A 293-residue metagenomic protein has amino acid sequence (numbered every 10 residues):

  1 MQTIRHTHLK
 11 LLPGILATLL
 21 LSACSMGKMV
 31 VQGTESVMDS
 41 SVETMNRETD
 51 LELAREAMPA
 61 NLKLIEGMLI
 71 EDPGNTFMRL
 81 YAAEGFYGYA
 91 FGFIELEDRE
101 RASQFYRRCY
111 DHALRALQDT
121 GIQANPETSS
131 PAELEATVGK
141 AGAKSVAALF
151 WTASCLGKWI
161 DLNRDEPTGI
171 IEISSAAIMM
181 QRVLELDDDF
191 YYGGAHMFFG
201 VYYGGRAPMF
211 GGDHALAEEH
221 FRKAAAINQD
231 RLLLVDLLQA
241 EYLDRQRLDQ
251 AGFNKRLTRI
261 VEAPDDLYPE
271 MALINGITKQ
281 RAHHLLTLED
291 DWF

Functional and structural regions predicted by a protein language model:
Q2-P13: Bacterial N-terminal signal peptides that target proteins for export
A17-T18: Residue-level signal for mature regions of secreted extracellular proteins and peptides
S22-A23: C-terminal motif of bacterial Sec signal peptides marking the signal peptidase cleavage site
M26: Short, conserved catalytic or interaction motifs in soluble domains
S36-L64, E71-G74, G85-E185, G194-N228 (+2 more regions): Short coil/linker segments at helix-helix boundaries
A82: Conserved catalytic/binding loops enriched for acidic/polar residues
Y191: Conserved small-residue-rich beta-alpha loop and adjacent elements that most often cradle the phosphate/pyrophosphate
H283, T287-F293: Extracytoplasmic and endomembrane cell-envelope/extracellular-matrix remodeling and assembly machinery
